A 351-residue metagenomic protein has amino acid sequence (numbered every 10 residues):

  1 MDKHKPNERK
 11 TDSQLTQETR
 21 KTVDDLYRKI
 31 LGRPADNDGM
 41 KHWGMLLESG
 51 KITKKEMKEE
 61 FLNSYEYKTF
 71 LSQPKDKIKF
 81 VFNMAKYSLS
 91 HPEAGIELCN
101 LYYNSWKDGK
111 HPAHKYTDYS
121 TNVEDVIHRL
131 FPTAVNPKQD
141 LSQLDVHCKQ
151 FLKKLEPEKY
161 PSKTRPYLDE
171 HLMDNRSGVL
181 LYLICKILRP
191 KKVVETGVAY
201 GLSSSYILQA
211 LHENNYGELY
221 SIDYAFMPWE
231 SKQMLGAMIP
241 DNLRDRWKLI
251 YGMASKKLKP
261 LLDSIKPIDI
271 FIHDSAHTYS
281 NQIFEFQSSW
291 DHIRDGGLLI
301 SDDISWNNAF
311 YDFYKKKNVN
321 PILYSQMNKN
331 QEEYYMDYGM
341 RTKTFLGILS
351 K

Functional and structural regions predicted by a protein language model:
D2-F80: Substrate/cofactor-recognition hotspot
E8, Q150-S162, F271-Y279: Membrane-interacting alpha-helical segments
L46, E60, S88, R129-L130 (+4 more regions): Residues that form generic nucleotide/phosphate-binding pockets
S64-Y65, Q73, H91, K153-P157 (+2 more regions): Polar helix-capping/helix-linker motif
K77, Y167-K351: S-adenosylmethionine/decaboxylated-SAM
K77-D145: N-terminal auxiliary segments of SAM/dcSAM-dependent transferases
A134-S177, K186-I187: Class I SAM-dependent transferase core
